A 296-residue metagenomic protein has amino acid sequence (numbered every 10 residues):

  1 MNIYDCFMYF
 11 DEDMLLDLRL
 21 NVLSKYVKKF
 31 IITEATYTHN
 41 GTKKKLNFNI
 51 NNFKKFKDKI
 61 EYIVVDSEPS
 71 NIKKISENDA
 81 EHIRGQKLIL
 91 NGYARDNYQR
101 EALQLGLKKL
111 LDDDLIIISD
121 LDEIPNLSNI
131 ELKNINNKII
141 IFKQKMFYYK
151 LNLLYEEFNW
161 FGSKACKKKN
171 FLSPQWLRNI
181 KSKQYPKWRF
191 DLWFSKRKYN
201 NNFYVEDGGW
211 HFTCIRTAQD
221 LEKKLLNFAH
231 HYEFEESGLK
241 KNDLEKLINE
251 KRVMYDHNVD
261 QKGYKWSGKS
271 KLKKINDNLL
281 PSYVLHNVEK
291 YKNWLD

Functional and structural regions predicted by a protein language model:
M1-K25, T33, S267-K269, D277 (+2 more regions): N-proximal low-complexity "stem/linker" segments adjacent to membrane-targeting elements
I3, S24-T38, K55-E61: Short loop->beta transition adjacent to catalytic acidic/histidine clusters or analogous donor-positioning motifs
D5-D11, T33-E34, I118-L121, F142-K145: Short His-Asn-centered micro-motif
D11-D13, T38, E68-S70, F147 (+1 more regions): Surface-exposed, flexible loop/turn segments at secondary-structure boundaries
V27, K57, D113, N136-N137: Short, well-ordered alpha-helix to beta-strand connector turns
Y37-I118, L127: Active-site-proximal specificity loops/subdomain of glycosyltransferases
E123-F234: Conserved catalytic core of nucleotide-sugar-dependent glycosyltransferases
Y204-D296: C-terminal accessory extensions appended to soluble enzyme cores
